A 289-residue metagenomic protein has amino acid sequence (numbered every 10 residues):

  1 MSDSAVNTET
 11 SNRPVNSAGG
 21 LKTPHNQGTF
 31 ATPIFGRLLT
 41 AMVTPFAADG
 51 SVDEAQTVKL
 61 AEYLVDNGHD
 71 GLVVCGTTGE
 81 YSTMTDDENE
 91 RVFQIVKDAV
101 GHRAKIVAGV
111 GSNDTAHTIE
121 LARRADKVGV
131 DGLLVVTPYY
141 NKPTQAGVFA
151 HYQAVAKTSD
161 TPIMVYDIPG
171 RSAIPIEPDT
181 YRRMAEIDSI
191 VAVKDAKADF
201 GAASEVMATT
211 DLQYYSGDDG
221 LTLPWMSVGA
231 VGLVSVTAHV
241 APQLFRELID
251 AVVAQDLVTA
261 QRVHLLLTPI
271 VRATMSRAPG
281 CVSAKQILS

Functional and structural regions predicted by a protein language model:
D3, G28-F30, I34, L38-V43 (+6 more regions): C-terminal alpha-helical cap/extension of soluble enzyme domains
S4-F30: Intrinsically disordered, low-complexity terminal tails and inter-domain linkers enriched for S/T/G/P/D/E
G28-T40, P45-A173, Y181: Active-site beta->alpha loop and helix N-cap motifs at the rims of alpha/beta catalytic domains
S51-E54, V58, D66, D86 (+8 more regions): Electropositive phosphate-/nucleotide-binding environments in soluble metabolic enzymes
D66, D98, K127, K157 (+4 more regions): Solvent-exposed polar/charged
P169-T268, T274-S276: Catalytic alpha/beta core domains of metabolic enzymes, predominantly
